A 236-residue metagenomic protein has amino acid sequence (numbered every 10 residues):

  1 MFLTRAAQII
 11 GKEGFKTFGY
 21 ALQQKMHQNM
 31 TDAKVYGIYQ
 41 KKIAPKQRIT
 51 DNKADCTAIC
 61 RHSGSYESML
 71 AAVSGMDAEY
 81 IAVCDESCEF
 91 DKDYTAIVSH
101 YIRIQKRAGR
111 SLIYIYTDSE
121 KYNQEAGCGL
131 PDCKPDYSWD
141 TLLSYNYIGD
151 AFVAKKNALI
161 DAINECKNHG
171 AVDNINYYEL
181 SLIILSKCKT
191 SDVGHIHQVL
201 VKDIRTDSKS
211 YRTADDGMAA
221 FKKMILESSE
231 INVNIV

Functional and structural regions predicted by a protein language model:
F2-Y66, P131-K134, S138, T206-V236: Non-catalytic membrane-proximal stalk/linker segments that position and tether the catalytic domains
E67-Y80: Active-site nucleotide-sugar/metal-binding loop of Leloir-type enzymes
D77-E89: Short beta-strand-to-loop acidic/aromatic patch adjacent to the donor-nucleotide binding site
A78, Y147-N164: Conserved nucleotide-sugar donor-binding and metal-coordinating catalytic region shared by glycosyltransferases
D93-C128, T190: Conserved donor NDP-sugar-binding/catalytic core segment of glycosyltransferases
G129-A154: A recurrent flexible, glycine/aromatic-enriched loop bordering the glycosyltransferase active site that acts as
A158, A171-S191, I196: A short, conserved alpha-helix in the catalytic core of glycosyltransferases
V193-R212: Active-site donor/metal-binding and catalytic loop motifs of nucleotide-sugar-dependent glycosylation enzymes
